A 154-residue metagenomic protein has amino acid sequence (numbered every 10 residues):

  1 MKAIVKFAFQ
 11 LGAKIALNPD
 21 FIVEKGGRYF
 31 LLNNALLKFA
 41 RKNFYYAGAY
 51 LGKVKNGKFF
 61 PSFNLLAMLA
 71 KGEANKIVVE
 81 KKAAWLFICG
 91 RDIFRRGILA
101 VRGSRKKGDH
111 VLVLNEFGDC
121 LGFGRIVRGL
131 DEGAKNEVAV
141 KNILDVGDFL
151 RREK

Functional and structural regions predicted by a protein language model:
M1-K154: Accessory RNA 3′-end/elbow-binding domains used by RNA modification enzymes
